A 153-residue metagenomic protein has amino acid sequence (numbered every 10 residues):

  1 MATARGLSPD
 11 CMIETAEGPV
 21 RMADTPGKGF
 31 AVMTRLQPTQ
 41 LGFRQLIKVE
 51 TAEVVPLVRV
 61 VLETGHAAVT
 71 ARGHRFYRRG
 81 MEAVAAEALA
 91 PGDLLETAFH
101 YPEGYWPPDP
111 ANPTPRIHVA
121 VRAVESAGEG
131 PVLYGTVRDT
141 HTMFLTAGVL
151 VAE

Functional and structural regions predicted by a protein language model:
M1-E153: HINT superfamily self-processing domains
